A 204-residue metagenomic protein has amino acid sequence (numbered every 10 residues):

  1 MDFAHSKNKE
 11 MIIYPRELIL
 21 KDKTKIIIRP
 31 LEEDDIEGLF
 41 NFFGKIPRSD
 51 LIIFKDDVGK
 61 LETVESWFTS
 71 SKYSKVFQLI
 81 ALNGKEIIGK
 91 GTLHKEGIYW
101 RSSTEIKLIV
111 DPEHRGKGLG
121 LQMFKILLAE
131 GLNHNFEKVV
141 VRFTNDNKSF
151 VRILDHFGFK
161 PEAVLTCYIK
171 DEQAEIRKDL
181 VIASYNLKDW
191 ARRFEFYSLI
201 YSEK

Functional and structural regions predicted by a protein language model:
D22, N41-K55: Helix-loop element at the rim of GNAT/NAT acetyltransferase active sites that forms part of the acceptor-substrate
T24-I26, G84-K90, K178: Glycine-rich phosphate/pyrophosphate-binding loop shared by adenosine-nucleotide-utilizing enzymes
K25-G38, F159: A short beta-loop-alpha structural element at the N-terminal edge of CoA-dependent acyl/N-acetyltransferase catalytic
D57-S103, D111, N186: Acetyl-CoA-dependent GNAT
V110, G116-N133, R152, H156: Conserved acetyl-CoA-binding loop-helix of GNAT-fold acetyltransferases
G131-F143: Conserved GNAT acetyl-CoA-binding A-motif
V140-F143, D155-I176: Conserved catalytic-core motifs of GNAT/GCN5-like acyltransferases
C167-K204: C-terminal "cap" of GNAT-fold acetyltransferases
